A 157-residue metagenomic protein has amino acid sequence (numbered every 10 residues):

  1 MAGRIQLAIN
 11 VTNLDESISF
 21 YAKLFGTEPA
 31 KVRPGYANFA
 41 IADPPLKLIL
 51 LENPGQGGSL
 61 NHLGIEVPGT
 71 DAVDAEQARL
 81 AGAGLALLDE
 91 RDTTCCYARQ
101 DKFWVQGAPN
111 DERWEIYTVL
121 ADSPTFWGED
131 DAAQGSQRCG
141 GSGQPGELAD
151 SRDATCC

Functional and structural regions predicted by a protein language model:
A2, A8-K47: Core segments of cupin and vicinal oxygen chelate
R4-T12, A40, G55-A83, R99-A108: Vicinal oxygen chelate
G26-K31, P68, R91-C95: Short linear motifs in intrinsically disordered
K47-L51, E115: Conserved beta-strand in the GNAT
E52-Q56, A121-D122: A short, sequence-level motif marking secondary-structure junctions
A83-C157: Vicinal oxygen chelate
